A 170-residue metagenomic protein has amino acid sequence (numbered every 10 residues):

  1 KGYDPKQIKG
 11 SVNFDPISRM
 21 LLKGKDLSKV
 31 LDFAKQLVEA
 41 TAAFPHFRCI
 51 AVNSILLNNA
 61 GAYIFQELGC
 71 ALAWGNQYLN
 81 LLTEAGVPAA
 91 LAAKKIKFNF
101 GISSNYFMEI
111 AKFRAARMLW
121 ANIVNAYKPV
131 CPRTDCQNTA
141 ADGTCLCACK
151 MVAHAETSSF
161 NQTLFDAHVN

Functional and structural regions predicted by a protein language model:
K1-N105, V130, T134-G143, C147-H154: Catalytic alpha/beta active-site cores
A62-L68, S103-A115, S158-N170: Short glycine/threonine-rich loop-to-helix capping motif typified by GTGT followed within a few residues by an Asp-Pro
M118-I123: ATP-dependent phospho-/nucleotidyl transfer catalytic cores
